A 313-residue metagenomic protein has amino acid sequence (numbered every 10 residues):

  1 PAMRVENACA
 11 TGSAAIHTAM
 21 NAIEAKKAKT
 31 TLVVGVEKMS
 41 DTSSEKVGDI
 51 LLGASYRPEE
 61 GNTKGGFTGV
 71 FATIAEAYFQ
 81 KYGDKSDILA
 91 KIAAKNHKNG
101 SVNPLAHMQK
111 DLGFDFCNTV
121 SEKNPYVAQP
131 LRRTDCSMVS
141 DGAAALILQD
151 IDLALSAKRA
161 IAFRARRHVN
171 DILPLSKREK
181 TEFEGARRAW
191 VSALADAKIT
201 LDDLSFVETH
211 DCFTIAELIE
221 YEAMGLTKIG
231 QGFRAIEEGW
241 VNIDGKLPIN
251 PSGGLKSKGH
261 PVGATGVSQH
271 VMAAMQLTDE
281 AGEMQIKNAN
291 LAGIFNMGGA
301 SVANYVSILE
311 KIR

Functional and structural regions predicted by a protein language model:
P1-A10, T18, I74, Y78-S86 (+5 more regions): Conserved active-site "lid/cap" helical segment
P1-T30, K38-V70, Q109-M138, V169-D171 (+2 more regions): Conserved catalytic cysteine-centered active-site region of acyl-thioester-dependent Claisen-condensing enzymes
N7-E37, G69-N103, L146-D152, K258-A281: Active-site-proximal alpha-helical scaffold in enzymes
T11, A15, A19, I23 (+6 more regions): Stable alpha-helical structural segments in soluble proteins, enriched in small hydrophobic residues
A22-A25, K46-Y56, D152-L153, A223-G230 (+1 more regions): A glycine- and small-aliphatic-rich helix-loop capping segment at beta-alpha/alpha-beta transitions that lines
R57-P58, K81, A90-I92, P125-S192 (+5 more regions): Condensing-enzyme catalytic core mediating Claisen C-C bond formation in acyl metabolism
R166-V169, S205-T214, L255: A short beta-alpha structural unit
L175-E179, D211-F233, G245, P261 (+1 more regions): Short glycine/threonine-rich loop-to-helix capping motif typified by GTGT followed within a few residues by an Asp-Pro
